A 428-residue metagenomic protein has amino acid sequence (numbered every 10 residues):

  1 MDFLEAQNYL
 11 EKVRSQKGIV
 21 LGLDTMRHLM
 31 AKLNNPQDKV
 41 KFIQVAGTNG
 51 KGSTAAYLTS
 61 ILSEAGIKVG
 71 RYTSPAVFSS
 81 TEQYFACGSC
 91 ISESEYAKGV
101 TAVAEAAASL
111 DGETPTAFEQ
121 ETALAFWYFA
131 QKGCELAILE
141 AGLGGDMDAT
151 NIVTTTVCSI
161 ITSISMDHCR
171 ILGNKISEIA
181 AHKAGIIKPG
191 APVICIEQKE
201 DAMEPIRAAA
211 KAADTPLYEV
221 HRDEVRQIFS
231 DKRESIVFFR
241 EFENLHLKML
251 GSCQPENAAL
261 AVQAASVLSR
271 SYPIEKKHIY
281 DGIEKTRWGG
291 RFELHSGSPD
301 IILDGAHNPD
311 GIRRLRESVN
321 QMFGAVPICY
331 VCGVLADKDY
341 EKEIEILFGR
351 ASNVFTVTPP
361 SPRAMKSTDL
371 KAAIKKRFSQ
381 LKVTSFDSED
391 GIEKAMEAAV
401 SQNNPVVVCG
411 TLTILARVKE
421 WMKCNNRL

Functional and structural regions predicted by a protein language model:
M1-G47, T54, S60-I67, Y72 (+1 more regions): Short functional linear segments
H28-D38, E64-T154, L172, E200-D201: ATP-dependent carboxylate-amine ligase catalytic core
K39, K132, L136-L139, M147-I160 (+3 more regions): Nucleotide phosphate-binding/pyrophosphate-handling subdomain across enzymes that bind or process nucleotide phosphates
L58-S63, F129, I374: Hydrophobic alpha-helical packing residues
Y72-S74, I196-E197, A209-D231, K248-S252 (+6 more regions): Beta-strand->loop->alpha-helix junctions that form or flank phosphate-binding loops in nucleotide-handling enzymes
L110-E113, Q120, K132-E140, T156-L245 (+1 more regions): Acidic, Mg2+-coordinating active-site environments of NTP-dependent enzymes
K199-Y218, K232-R233, D300-L303, P309 (+1 more regions): C-terminal helical cap/extension that packs against the catalytic core of soluble nucleotide-cofactor enzymes
L412-L428: Glycine/aspartate-rich loop-and-adjacent alpha/beta segment that forms the canonical ThDP
